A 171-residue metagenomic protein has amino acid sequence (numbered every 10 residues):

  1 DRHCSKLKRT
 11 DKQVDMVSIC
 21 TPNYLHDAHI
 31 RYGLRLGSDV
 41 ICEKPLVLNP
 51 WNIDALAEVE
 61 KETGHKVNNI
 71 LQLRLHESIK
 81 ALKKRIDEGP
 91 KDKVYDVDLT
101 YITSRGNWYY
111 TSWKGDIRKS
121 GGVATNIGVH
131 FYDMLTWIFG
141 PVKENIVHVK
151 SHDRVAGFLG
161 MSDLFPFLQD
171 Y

Functional and structural regions predicted by a protein language model:
D1-V59: Beta-loop-alpha module in the N-terminal Rossmann-like domain of NAD(P)-dependent dehydrogenases, especially those
K12, K66, G115-K119: Short coil/turn segments at secondary-structure junctions
S18-T21, I70-L71, I127: Small/polar loops that bind or transfer phosphate-bearing groups
H26-Y32, A55, T63, L75-E77 (+1 more regions): Hydrophobic side chains within alpha-helical segments
L36, K61-H65, G89-P90, L159: Short helix-capping segments at alpha-helix termini
K44-P45, W51, L71-L73, Y101: Short strand-turn motif at the edge of the Rossmann-like AdoMet-binding core
D54-L73, D92-V97: Rossmann-fold dehydrogenase core element
L73-Q169: Predominantly a Rossmann-like dinucleotide-binding segment in NAD(P)-dependent oxidoreductases
